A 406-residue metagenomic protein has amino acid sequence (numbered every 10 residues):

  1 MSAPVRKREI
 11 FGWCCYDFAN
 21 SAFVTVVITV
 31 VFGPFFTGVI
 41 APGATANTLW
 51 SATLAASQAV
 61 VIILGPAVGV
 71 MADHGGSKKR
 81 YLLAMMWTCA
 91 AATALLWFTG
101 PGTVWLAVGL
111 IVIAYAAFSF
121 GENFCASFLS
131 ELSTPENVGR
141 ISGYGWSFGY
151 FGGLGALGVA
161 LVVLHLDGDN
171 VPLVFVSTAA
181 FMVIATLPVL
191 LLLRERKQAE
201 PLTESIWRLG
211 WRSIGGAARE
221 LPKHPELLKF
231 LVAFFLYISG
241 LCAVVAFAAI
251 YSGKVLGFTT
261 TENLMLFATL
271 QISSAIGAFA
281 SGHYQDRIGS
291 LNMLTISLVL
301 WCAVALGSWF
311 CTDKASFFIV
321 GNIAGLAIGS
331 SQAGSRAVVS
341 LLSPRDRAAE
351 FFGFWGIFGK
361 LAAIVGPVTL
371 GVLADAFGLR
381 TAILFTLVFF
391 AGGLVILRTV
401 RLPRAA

Functional and structural regions predicted by a protein language model:
S2-I10, E195-V232: Juxtamembrane intracellular "pre-TM" segments in multi-pass secondary transporters
T25-N47, A246-E262: Short amphipathic helix-loop junctions that connect adjacent transmembrane helices in Major Facilitator Superfamily/SLC
S51-V70, A268-A280: Central cavity-lining transmembrane alpha-helices of secondary-active solute carriers, predominantly the Major
I63-S77, G277-G289, A374: Helix-to-loop junctions at the C-terminal end of transmembrane segments in multipass secondary transporters
R80-L95, N292-G307: Structural signature of the two symmetry-related core transmembrane helices
A92, T103-G121, S316-S330: Hydrophobic core of transmembrane alpha-helices in multi-pass small-molecule transporters, especially MFS/SLC-type
R140-A160, G356-G366: Glycine-rich segments within core transmembrane alpha-helices of 12-TM secondary carriers
V162-A180, V372-F390: A membrane-interface helix-boundary motif in multi-pass transporters
